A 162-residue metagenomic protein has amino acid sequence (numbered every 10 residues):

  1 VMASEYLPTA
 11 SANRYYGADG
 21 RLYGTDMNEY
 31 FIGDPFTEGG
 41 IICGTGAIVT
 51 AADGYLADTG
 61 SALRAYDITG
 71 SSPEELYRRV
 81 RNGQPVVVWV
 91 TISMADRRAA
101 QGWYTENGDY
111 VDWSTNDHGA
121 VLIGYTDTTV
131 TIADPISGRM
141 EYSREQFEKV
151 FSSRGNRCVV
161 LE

Functional and structural regions predicted by a protein language model:
V1-P85, V159-E162: Cysteine-nucleophile protease catalytic domains, especially the papain-like/related folds used in DUB/UBL proteases
L7-P8, G20-L22, G70-P73, I92-D96 (+3 more regions): Solvent-exposed loop/turn segments at secondary-structure junctions within structured extracellular/periplasmic domains
L56-A57, T91-W103: Short regulatory "switch" loops immediately downstream of catalytic or recognition motifs within protein catalytic
Q84, N116-H118, T128: Envelope-exposed proteins and targeting segments
V87-W89: Structural motif
A100-S114, I123-E162: Noncatalytic regulatory segments and standalone regulatory/sensor domains
